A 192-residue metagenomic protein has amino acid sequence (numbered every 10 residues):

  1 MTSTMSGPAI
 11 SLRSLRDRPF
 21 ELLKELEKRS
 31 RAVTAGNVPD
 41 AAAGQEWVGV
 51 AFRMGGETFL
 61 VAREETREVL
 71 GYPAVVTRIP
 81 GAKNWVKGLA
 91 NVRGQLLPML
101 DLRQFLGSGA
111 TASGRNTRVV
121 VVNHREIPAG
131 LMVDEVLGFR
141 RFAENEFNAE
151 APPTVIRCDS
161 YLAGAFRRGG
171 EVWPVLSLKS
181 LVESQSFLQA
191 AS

Functional and structural regions predicted by a protein language model:
M1-S192: An acidic, low-aromatic, low-complexity terminal/linker signal
